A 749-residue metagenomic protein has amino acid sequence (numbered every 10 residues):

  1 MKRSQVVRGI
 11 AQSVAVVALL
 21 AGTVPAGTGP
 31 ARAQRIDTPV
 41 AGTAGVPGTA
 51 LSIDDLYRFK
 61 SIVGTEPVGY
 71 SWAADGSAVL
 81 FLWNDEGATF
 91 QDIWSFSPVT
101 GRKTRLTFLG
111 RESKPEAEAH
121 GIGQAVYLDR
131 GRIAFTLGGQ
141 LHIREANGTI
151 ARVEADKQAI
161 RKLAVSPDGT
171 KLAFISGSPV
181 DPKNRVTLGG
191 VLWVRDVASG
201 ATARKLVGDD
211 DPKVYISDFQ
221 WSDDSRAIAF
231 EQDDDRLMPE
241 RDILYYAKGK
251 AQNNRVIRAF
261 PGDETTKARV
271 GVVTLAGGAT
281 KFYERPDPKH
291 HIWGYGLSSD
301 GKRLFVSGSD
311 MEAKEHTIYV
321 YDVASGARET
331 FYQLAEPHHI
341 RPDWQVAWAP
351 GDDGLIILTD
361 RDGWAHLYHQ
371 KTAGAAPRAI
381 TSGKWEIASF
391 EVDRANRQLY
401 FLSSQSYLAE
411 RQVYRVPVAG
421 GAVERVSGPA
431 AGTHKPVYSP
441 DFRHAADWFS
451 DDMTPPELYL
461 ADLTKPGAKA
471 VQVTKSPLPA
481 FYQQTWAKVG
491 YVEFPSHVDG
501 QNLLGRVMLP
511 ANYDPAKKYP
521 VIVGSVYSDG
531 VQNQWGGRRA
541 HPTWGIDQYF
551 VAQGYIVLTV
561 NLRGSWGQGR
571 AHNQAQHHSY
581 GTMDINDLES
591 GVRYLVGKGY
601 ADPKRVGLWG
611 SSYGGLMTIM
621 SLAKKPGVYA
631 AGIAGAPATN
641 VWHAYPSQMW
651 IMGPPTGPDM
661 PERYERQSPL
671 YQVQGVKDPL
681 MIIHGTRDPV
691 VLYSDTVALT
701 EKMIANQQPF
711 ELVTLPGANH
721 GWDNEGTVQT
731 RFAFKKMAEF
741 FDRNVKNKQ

Functional and structural regions predicted by a protein language model:
K2-V14: Bacterial N-terminal signal peptides that target proteins for export
S4-V7, G190, I585: Short, structured helix-loop boundary elements
G9, V16, T38, D688 (+1 more regions): Alpha-helical and His/Cys-centered functional microenvironments
Q12-S13, G22, G27, A33-K435 (+6 more regions): Beta-propeller folds
G301, R425-G428, H434-Q749: Serine-hydrolase catalytic core recognition
